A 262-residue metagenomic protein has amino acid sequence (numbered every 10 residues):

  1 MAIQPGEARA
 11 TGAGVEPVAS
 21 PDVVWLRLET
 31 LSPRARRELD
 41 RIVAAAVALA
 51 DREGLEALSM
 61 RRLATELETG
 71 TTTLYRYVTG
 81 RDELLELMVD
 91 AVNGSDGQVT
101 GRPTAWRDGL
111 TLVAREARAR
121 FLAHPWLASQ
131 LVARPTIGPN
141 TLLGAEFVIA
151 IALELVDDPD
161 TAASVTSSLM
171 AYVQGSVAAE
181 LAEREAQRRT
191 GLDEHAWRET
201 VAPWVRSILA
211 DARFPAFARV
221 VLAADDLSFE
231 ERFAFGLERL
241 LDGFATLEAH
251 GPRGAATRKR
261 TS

Functional and structural regions predicted by a protein language model:
M1-R36, D211-L222, P252-S262: N-terminal intrinsically disordered/low-complexity leader segments
R34-S59, D90: Short, amphipathic alpha-helix enriched in basic
R41-A48, E83-Q98, G109-E116, L143-A150: Alpha-helical structural segments
R52-L55, E68, Y75-L85: HTH DNA-binding helix-turn interface
R62-T65, L74: Append "Primarily bacterial transcriptional regulators
V89, R118-L143, F147-I149, A178-R188 (+1 more regions): Amphipathic alpha-helical segments used for helix-helix packing
Q98-L143, P159-A162, T166-L169: Hydrophobic alpha-helical connector segments
G144-T200, D225, F244-L247: Hydrophobic alpha-helical bundle segments that form small-molecule/ligand-binding pockets
